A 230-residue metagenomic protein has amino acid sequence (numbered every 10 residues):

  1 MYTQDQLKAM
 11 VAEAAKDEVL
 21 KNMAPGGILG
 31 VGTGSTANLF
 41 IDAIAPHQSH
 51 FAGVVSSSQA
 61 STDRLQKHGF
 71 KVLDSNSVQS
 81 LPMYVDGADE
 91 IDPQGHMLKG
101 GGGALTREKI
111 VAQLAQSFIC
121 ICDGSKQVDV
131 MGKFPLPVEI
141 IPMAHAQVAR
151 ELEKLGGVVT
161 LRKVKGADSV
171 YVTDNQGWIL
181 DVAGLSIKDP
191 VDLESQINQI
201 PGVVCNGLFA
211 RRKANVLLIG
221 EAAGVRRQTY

Functional and structural regions predicted by a protein language model:
Y2-M10, L20-K21, Q59-Y230: Conserved phosphate- and dinucleotide-binding cores of soluble alpha/beta proteins, encompassing both enzyme active
V11-V19, F40: Generic hydrophobic alpha-helical segments
V19-G27: Short helix-loop-beta connector
G26-L29, H47-V54, H96: Short active-site oxyanion
I28-T36: Glycine-rich beta-strand-to-loop/alpha-helix junction loops that act as flexible
G32-T33, G53-S57, I140: Small/polar loops that bind or transfer phosphate-bearing groups
S35-I44: N-terminal active-site wall of soluble small-molecule enzyme domains
I44-Q48, G69: Active-site catalytic pocket residues across diverse enzymes, especially alpha/beta-hydrolases
